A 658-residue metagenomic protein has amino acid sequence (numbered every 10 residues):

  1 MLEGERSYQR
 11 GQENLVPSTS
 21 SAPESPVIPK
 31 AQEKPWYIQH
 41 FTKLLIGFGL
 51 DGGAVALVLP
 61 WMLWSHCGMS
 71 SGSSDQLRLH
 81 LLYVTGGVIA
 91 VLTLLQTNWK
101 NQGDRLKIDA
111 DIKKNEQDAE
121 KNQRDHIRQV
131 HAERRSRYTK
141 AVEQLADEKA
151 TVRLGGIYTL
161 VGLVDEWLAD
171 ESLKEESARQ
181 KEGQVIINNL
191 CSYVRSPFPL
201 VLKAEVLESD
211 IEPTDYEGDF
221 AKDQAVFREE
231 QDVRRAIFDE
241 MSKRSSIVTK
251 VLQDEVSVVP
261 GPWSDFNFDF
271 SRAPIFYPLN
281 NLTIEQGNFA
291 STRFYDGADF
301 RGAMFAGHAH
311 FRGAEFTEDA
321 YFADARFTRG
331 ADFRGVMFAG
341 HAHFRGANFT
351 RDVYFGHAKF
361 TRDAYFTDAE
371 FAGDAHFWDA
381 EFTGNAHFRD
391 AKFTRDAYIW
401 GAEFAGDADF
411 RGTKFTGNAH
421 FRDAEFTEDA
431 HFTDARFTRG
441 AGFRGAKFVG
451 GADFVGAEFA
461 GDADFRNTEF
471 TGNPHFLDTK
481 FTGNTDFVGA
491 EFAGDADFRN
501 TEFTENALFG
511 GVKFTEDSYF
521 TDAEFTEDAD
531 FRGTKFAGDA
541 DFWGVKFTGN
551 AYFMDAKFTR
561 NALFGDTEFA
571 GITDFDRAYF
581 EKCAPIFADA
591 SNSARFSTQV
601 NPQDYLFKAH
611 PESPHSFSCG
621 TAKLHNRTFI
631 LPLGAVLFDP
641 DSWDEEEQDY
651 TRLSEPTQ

Functional and structural regions predicted by a protein language model:
M1-K30: Membrane-anchoring/interfacial helices and their immediately flanking loops in integral membrane proteins
E5, A31-E33, Y37-H40, C67 (+1 more regions): Short helical patches
S25-G52: Juxtamembrane interface helix immediately N-terminal to a transmembrane segment
S25-P29, S74, I211-Y216: Intrinsically disordered, low-complexity linkers and terminal tails enriched in Pro/Gly and often acidic or mixed-charge
V27-I28, G68-A169, L173, S177: Membrane-proximal alpha-helical anchors
P35-W36, G72, K107, V185: Coil-to-alpha-helix initiation sites in intrinsically disordered, low-complexity, charged segments
G47-G72: Hydrophobic transmembrane alpha-helices
D125-I127, S136-Q144, E148-V161, D165-Q658: N-terminal leader/targeting and pre-domain segments
